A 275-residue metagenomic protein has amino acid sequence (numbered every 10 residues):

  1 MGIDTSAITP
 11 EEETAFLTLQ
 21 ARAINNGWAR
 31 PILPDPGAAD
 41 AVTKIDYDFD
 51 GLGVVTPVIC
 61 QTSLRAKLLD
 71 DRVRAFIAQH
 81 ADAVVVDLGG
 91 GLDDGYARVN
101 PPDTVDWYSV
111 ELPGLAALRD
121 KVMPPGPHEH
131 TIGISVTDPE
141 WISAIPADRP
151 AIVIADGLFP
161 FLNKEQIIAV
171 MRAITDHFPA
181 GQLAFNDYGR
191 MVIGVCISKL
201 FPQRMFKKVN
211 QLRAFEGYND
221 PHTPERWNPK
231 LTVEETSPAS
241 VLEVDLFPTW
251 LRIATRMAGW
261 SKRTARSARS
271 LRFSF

Functional and structural regions predicted by a protein language model:
M1-V86, G90-I132, A147-D148: Rossmann-like AdoMet
P139-R149: Short amphipathic alpha-helix with an adjacent loop that forms part of the alpha/beta core around
F161-I174: A short, conserved alpha-helix within the catalytic core of class I
T175-M191: Conserved beta-strand signature within the Rossmann-like core of class I S-adenosyl-L-methionine
C196-Q211: Short, glycine-/aromatic-enriched active-site segment of Class I SAM-dependent methyltransferases
Q211-P238: Short alpha-helix
K230-R256: Conserved catalytic loop of SAM-dependent methyltransferase domains
P248-F275: Core SAM-dependent methyltransferase catalytic element
